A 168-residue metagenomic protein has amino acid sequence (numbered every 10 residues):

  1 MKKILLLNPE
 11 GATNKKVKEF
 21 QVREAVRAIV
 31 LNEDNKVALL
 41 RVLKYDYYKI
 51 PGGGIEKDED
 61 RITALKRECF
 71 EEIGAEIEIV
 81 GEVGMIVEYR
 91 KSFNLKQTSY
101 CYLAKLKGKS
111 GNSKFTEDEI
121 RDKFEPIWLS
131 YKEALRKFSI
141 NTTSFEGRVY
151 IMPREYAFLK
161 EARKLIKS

Functional and structural regions predicted by a protein language model:
M1-R27: Acidic, metal-coordinating catalytic segment for phosphate/diphosphate chemistry, firing primarily on the Nudix
F20, Y47-Y48, I86-R90: Short, solvent-exposed loop/turn segments at secondary-structure junctions
Q21-R23, N32, V42, N94-Q97 (+1 more regions): A generic fold-level signal
N32-E71: Conserved Nudix-box catalytic region and its N-terminal flanking loop in Nudix hydrolases and closely related
V42, I79-E82: Residue-level detector of beta-propeller blades
D46-Y47, G111, D118-S168: Nudix hydrolase/Nudix homology domain
E56-E78, I86-I140: Unchanged
